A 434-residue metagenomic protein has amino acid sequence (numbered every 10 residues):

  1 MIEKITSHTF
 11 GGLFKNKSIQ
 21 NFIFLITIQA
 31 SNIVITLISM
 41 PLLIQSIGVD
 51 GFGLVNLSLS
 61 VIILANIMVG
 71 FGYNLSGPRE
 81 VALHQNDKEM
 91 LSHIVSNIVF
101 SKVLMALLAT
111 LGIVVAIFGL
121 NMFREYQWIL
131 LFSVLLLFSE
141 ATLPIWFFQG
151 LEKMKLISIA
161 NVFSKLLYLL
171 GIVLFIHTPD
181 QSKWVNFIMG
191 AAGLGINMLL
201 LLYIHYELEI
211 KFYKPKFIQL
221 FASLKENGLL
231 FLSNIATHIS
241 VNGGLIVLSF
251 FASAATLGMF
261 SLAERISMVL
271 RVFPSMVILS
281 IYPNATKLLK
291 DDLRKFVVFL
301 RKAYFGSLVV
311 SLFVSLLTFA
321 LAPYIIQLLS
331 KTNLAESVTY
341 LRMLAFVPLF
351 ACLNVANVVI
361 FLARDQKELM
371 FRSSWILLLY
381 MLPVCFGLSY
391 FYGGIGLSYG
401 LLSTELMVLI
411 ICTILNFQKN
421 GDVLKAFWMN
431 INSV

Functional and structural regions predicted by a protein language model:
I2-S18, S182-N186, G195-V241, N284-V298 (+1 more regions): Interhelical loop/hinge segments that connect adjacent transmembrane helices in multipass membrane
F14, I19, A116-S133, A320-C352: Interfacial segments at transmembrane-helix termini and the short loops linking adjacent helices
K15, Q127, L137-A160, F346-W375: Membrane-interface junctions at transmembrane-helix termini in multi-pass inner-membrane proteins
N16-N74, L169, L229-A255, L382 (+3 more regions): Signature of the first transmembrane helix
Q20-I33, S58, I63, F71-I117 (+2 more regions): Membrane-water interface segments that mark the loop-to-transmembrane alpha-helix transition
Q20-T36, I157, F163-Y168, K183-I204 (+3 more regions): Transmembrane helical elements of multi-pass membrane transporters/channels
L57, V134, S158-L208, L377-Y380 (+1 more regions): Hydrophobic alpha-helical transmembrane segments
G70-N86, S267-D291, I360-A363: Helix-loop junctions and terminal segments of transmembrane helices in multi-pass membrane transport/translocation
